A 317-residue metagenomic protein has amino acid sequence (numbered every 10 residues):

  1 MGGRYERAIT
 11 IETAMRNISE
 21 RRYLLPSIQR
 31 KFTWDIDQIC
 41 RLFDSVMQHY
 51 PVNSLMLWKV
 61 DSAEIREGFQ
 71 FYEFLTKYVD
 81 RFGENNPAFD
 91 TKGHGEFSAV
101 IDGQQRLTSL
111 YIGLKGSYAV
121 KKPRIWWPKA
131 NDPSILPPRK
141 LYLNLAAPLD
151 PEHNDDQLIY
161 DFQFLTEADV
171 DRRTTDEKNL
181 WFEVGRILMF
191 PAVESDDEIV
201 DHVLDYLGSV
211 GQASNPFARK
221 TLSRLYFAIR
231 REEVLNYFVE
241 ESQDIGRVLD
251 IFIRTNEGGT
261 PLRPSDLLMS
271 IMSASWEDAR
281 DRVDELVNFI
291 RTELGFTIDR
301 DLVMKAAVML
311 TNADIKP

Functional and structural regions predicted by a protein language model:
G2-T33, Q38-D314: Basic- and aromatic-enriched surface patches that contact anionic nucleotides/nucleic acids
